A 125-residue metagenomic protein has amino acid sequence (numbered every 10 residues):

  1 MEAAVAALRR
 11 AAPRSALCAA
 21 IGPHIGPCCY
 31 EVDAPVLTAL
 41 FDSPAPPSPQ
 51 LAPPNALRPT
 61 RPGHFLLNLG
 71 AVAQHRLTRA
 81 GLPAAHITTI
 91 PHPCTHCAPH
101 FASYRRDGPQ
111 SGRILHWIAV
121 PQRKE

Functional and structural regions predicted by a protein language model:
M1-E125: Active-site microenvironment for binding and transforming phosphate-containing groups
